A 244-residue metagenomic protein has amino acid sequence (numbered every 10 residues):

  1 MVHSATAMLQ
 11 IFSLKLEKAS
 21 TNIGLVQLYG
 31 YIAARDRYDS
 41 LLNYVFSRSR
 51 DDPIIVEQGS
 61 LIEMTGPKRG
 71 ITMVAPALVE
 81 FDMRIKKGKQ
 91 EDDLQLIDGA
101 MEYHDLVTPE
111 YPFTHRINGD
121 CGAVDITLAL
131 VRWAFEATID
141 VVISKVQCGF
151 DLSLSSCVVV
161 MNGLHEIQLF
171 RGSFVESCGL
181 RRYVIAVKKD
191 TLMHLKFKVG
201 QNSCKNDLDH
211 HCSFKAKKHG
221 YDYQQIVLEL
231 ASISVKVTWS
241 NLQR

Functional and structural regions predicted by a protein language model:
M1-K15, R37-R244: Peripheral membrane interaction modules
E17-A19: Catalytic micro-motifs at enzyme active sites that drive phosphoryl/nucleotidyl and oxygen chemistry
I23-Y29, V146-D151: Short coil-to-beta strand junction motifs in C2/discoidin
G24-R37, M83: A structural/positional concept
